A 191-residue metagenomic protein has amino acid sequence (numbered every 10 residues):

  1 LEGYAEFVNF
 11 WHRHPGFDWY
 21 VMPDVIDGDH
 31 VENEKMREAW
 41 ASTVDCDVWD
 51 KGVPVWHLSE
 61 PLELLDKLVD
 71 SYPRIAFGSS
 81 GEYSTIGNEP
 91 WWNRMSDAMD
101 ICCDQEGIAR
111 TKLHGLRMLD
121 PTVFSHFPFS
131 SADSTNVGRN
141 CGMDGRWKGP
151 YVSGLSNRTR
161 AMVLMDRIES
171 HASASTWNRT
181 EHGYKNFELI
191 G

Functional and structural regions predicted by a protein language model:
L1-P61, K67, S79-G81: Active-site beta->alpha loop and helix N-cap motifs at the rims of alpha/beta catalytic domains
A5-H12, V21, E38, N93 (+2 more regions): Alpha/beta catalytic cores of nucleotide-metabolism and tRNA/nucleoside-modifying enzymes
F17-V21, K51-V55, Y72-A76, R110-H114 (+1 more regions): Structural preference for beta-strand elements that scaffold enzyme active sites
I26-D27, L58-E60, G81-Y83, R117-T122 (+1 more regions): Active-site-proximal loop/turn and secondary-structure-junction residues that shape catalytic pockets, frequently
D29-N33, D45, N88, A109 (+1 more regions): Serine/threonine-rich low-complexity intrinsically disordered regions
V31-E38, E60-D70, I86-D97, S125: Distinct, well-ordered alpha-helical segments
P73-T85, D133-C141: His/Asp/Glu-enriched short active-site or ligand-binding loop at hydrolase and phosphoryl-transfer sites
